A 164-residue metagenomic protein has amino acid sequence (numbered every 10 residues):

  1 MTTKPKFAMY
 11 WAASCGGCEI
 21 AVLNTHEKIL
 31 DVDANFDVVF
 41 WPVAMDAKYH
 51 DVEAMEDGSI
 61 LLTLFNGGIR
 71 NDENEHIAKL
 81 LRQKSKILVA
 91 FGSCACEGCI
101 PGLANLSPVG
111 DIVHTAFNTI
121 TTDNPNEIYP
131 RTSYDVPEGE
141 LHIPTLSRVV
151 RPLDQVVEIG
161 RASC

Functional and structural regions predicted by a protein language model:
M1-S163: Iron-sulfur-associated redox domains of electron-transfer enzymes in respiratory and anaerobic energy metabolism
